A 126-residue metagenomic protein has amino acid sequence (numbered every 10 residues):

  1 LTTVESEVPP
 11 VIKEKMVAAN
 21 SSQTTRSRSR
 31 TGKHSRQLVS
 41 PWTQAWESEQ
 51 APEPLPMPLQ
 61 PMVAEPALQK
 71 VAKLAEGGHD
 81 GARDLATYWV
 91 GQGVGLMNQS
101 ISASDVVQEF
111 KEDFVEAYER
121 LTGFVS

Functional and structural regions predicted by a protein language model:
L1-S126: Conserved active-site-proximal phosphate/metal-binding subdomains
